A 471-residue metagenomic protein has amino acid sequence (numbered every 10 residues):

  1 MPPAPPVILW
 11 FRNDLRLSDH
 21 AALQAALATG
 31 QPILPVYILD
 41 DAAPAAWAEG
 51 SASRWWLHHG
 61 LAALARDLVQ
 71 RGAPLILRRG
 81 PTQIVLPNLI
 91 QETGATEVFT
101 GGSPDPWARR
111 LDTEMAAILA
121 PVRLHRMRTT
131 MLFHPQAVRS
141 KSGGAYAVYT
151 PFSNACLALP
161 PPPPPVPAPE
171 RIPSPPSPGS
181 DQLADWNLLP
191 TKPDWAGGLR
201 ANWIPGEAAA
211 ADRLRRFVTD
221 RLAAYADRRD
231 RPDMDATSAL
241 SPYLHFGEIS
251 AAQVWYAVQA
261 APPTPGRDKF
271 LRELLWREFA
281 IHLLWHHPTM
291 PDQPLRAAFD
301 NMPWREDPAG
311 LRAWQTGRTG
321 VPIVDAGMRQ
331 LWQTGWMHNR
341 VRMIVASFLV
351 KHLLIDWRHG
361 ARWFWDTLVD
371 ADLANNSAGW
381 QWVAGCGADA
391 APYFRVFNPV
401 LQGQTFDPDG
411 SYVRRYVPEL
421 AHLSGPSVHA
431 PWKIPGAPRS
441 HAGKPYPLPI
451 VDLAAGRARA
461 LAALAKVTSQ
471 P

Functional and structural regions predicted by a protein language model:
M1-P164, G266, N375, A462-V467 (+1 more regions): Trp/Phe/Arg-rich N-terminal binding region typifying the photolyase-homology
A48, L311, K444-P447: Short coil/turn segments at secondary-structure junctions
A108-L111, A196, D300: Long, low-complexity intrinsically disordered regions
G143-A298, F406-D407, S411-P471: Glycine/tryptophan-enriched, flexible segments
D235-E419: Active-site-proximal binding-pocket segments
